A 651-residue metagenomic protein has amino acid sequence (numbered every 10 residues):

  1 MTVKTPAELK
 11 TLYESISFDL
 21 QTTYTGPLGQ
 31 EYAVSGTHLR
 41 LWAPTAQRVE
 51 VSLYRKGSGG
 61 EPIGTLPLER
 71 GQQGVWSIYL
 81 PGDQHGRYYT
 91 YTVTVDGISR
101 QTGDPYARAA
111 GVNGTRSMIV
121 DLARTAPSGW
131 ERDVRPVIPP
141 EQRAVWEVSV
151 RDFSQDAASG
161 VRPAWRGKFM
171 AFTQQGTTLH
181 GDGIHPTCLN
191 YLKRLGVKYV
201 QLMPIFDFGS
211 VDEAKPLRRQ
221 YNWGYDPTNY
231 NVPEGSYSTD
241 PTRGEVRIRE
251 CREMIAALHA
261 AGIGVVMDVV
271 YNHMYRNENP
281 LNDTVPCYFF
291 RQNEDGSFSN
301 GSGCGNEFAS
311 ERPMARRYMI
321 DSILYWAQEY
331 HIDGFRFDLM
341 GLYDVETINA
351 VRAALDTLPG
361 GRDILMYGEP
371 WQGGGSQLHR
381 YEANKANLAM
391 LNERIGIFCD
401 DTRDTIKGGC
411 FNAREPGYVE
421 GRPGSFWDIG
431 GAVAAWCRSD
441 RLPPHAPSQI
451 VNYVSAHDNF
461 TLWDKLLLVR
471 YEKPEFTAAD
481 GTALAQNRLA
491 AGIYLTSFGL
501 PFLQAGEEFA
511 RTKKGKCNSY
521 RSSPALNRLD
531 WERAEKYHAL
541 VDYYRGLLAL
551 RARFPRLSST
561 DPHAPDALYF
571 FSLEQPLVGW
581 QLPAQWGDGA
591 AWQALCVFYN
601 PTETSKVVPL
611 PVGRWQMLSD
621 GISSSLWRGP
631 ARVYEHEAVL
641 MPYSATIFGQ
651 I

Functional and structural regions predicted by a protein language model:
M1-V34, G71-Q174: The feature marks proteins involved in alpha-glucan
Y24-G26, I493-K516, R528-L595: Glycan-recognition and catalytic regions of carbohydrate-active enzymes
E31-Q47, Y569-P611: Carbohydrate-binding surface patches
L41, Y91, V148, L202 (+8 more regions): Conserved, mostly hydrophobic/aromatic
A43, H85-R87, P630-I651: C-terminal beta-strand-rich structural cap/linker in extracellular carbohydrate-active enzymes
V120, R352-A353, T357-A510, K516-Y520 (+3 more regions): Conserved alpha/beta catalytic core and glycan-binding cleft of carbohydrate-active enzymes
R151-Y330, L339-P359, L365, Q377: Substrate-binding/active-site clefts of carbohydrate-active enzymes
A479, A483, L529, L547-A549 (+3 more regions): C-terminal accessory region downstream of the catalytic core in glycan-modifying enzymes
